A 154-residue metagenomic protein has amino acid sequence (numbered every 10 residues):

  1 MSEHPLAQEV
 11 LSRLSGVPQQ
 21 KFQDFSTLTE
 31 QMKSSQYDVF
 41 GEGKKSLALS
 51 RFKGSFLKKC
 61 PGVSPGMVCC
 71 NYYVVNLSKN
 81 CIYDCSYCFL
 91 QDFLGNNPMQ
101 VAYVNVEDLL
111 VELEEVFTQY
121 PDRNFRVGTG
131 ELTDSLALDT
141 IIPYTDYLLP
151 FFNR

Functional and structural regions predicted by a protein language model:
M1-L28, V39: A short N-terminal interaction module
S2, N80, L136: Glycine-/small-residue-rich active-site loops that bind phosphorylated ligands and cofactors
Q20-K21, V74, S86, G128-T129: A structural signal for short, well-ordered beta-strand segments and their strand-loop junctions that often border
S26-L77, D92-M99: N-terminal [4Fe-4S]-dependent radical SAM core
S50, G54-G66, L90-R154: Conserved Radical SAM active-site core
C81, C85-C88: Short cysteine clusters
